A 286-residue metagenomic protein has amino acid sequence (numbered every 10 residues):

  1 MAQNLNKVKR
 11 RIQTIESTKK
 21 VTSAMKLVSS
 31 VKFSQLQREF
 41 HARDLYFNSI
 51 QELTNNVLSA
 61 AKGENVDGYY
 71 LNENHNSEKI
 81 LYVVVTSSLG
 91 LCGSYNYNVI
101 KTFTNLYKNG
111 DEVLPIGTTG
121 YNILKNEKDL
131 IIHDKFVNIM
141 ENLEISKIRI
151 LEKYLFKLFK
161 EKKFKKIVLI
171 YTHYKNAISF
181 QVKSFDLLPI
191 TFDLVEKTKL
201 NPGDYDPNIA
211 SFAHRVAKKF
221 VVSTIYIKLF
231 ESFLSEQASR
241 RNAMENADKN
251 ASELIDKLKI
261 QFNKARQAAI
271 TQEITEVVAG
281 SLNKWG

Functional and structural regions predicted by a protein language model:
M1-G286: C-terminal beta-strand-loop-alpha-helix "lid" module of Rossmann-like NAD(P)-dependent dehydrogenases
